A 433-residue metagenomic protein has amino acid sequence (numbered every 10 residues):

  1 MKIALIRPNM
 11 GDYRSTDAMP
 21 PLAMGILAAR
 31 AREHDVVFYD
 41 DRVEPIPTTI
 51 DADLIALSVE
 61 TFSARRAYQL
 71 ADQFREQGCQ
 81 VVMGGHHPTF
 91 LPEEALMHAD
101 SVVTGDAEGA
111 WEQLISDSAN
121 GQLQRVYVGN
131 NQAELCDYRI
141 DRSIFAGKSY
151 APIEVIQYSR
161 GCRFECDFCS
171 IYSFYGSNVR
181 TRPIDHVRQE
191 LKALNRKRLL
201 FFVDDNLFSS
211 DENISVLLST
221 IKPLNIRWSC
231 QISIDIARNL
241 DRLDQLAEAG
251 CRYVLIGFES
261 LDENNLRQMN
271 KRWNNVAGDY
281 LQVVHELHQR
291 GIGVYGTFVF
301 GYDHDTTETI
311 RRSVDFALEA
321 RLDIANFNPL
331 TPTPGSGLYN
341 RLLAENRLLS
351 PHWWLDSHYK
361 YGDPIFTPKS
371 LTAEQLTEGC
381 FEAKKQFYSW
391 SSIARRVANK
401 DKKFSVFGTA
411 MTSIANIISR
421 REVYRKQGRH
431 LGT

Functional and structural regions predicted by a protein language model:
M1-N195: Acidic, low-complexity intrinsically disordered segments
M1-P8, E33-F38, D53, I144-K148 (+2 more regions): Radical SAM enzyme core and accessory elements
A31-D35, V283-V294, A320, Q375 (+1 more regions): A structural motif corresponding to the C-terminal end of an alpha-helix and its immediate exit/capping segment
I55, V102, C169, L200-F202 (+2 more regions): Hydrophobic residues within beta-strands of alpha/beta enzymes
V82, V103, Y127, S229-Q231 (+2 more regions): Structural detector of well-ordered beta-strand residues that form the stable sheet scaffold of enzyme domains
E94, E212, N264-N270, F300-E308 (+3 more regions): Flexible glycine/acidic-rich beta-alpha junction loops that bind and position SAM and/or redox cofactors in anaerobic
E94-Q113, Q245-V254, R312-F327: Structural recognition of alpha->loop->beta junctions
Y138-Y295, Y302, T307-E308, D315: Radical SAM [4Fe-4S] cluster-binding motif and immediate context
